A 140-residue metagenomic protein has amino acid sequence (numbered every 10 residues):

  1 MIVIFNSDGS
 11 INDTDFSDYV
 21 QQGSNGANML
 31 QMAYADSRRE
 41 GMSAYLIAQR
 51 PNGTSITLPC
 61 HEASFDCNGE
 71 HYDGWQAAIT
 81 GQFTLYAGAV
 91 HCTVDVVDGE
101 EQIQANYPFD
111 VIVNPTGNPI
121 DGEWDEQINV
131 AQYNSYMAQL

Functional and structural regions predicted by a protein language model:
M1-D121: N-terminal assembly/attachment segments of tailed bacteriophage virion structural proteins
N114-N134: Low-complexity, Pro/Ser/Thr- and charge-rich linker/hinge segments at domain boundaries
Y136-L140: Heptad-repeat coiled-coil alpha-helices
